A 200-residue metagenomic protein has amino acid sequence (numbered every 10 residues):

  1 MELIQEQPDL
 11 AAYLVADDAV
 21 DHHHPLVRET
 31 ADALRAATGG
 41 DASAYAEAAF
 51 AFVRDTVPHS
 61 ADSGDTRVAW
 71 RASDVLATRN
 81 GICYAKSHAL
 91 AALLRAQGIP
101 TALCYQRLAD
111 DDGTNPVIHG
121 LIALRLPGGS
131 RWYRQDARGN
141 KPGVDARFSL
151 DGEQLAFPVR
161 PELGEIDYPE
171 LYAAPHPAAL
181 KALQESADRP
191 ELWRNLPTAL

Functional and structural regions predicted by a protein language model:
E2-L10, V15, A19, L108-L200: His-Asp-centered catalytic microenvironments across diverse enzyme cores, prominently the transglutaminase-like
P8-T78: Secondary-structure boundary elements
Y13, F50-F52, H59, Y84 (+3 more regions): Aromatic side chains
A37-D41, H59-S63, R67, A85-K86 (+4 more regions): Generic marker of "main functional regions" within proteins
F52-T56, A96-P100, R125-G128: Short hydrophobic alpha-helical module
S60-G120: Active-site neighborhood of thiol-dependent amide/isopeptide-bond enzymes
